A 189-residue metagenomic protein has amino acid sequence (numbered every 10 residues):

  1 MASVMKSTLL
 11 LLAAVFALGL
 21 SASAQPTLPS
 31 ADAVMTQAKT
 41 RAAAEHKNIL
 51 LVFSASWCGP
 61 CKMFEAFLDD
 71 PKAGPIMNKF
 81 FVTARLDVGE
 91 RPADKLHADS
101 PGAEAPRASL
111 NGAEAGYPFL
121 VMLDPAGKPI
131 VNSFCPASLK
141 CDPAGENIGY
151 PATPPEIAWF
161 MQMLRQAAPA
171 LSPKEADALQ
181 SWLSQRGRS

Functional and structural regions predicted by a protein language model:
M1-T8: Positively charged n-region of N-terminal signal peptides that target proteins for export
T8-G19: Bacterial N-terminal signal peptides
A22-P26: Boundary at the C-terminal end of the N-terminal hydrophobic targeting segment
A31-I49, M77: A short beta-strand-turn-helix
I49-L51, C58, T83, L120: Hydrophobic beta-strand anchors of alpha/beta hydrolase catalytic cores
F53-L68: Conserved redox-active cysteine motifs that mediate thiol-disulfide chemistry, especially di-cysteine Cys-X(1-2)-Cys
D70-G74, N78-W159: Thioredoxin-like thiol-disulfide oxidoreductase module
P136-S189: Thiol-/selenol-based redox modules, centered on thioredoxin-like and closely related oxidoreductase domains
